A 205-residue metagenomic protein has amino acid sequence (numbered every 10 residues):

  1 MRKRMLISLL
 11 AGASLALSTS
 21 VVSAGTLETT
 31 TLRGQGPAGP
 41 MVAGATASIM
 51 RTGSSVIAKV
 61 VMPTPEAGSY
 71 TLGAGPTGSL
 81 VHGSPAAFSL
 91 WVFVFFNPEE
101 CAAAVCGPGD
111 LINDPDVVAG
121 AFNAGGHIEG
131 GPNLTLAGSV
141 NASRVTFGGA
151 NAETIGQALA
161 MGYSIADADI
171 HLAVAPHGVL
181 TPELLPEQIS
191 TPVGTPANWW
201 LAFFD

Functional and structural regions predicted by a protein language model:
M1-L9: Bacterial N-terminal signal peptides that target proteins for export
L9, S23-A24: Intrinsic disorder/low-complexity segments, especially N-terminal tails and targeting/processing regions
S18-T19: N-terminal signal peptide c-region/cleavage motif recognized by signal peptidases
A24-D205: N-terminal leader/targeting pre-sequences
